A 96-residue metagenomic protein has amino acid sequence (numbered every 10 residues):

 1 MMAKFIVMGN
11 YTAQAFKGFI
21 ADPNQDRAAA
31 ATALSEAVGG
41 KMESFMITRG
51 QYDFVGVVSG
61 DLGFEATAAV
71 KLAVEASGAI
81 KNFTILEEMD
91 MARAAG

Functional and structural regions predicted by a protein language model:
M1-G96: A compositional/biophysical signature of low hydrophobicity enriched in polar/charged and small residues
